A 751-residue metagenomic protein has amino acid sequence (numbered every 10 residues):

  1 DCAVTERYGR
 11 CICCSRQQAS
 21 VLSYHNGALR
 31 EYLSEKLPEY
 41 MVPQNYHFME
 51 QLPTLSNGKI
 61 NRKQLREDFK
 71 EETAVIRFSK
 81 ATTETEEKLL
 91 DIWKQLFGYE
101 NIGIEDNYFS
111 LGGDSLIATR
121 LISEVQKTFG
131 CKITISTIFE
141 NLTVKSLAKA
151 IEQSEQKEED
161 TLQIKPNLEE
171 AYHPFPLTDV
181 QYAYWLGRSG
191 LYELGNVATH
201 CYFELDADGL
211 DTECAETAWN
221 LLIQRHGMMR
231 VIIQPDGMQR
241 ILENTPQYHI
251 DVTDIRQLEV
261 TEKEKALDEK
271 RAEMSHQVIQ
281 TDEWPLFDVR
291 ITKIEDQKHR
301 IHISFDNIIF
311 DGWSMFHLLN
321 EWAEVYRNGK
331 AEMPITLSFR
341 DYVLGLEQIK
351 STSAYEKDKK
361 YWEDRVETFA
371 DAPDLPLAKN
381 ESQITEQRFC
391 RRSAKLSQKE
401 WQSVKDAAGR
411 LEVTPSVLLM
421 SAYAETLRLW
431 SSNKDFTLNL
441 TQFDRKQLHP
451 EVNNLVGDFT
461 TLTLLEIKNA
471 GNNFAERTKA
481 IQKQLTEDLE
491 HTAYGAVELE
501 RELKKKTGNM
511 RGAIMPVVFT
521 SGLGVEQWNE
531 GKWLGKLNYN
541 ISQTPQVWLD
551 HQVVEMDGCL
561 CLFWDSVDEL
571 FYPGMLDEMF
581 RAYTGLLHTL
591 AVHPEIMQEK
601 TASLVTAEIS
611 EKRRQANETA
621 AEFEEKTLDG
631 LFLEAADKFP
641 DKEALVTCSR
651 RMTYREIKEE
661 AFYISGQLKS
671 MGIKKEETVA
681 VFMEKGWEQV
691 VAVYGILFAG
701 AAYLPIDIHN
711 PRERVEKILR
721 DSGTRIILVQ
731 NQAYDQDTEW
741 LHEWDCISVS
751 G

Functional and structural regions predicted by a protein language model:
D1-R66, E71-D341, K360, L377 (+8 more regions): Carrier-protein-dependent adenylate-forming modules in NRPS/ANL systems
Y40-V42, G190-T199, G227-M228, E283 (+9 more regions): His-Asp-centered acyl/peptidyl-transfer active-site segments
Q51-T54, G237-M238, E295-D296, N380-E381 (+4 more regions): Short, internal active-site loops enriched in acidic
A74-V75, G345, Q387-C390: Extracytoplasmic loops and strand-loop junctions of Gram-negative outer membrane beta-barrel proteins
K94, G98, G187-N196, I241 (+4 more regions): Flexible, P/S/T/G-rich "lid" or insertion loops adjacent to the active sites of thioester-utilizing
E269-S275, D374, G531-L537: Short Pro/Gly-enriched beta-strand edge/turn motifs at strand-loop
K536-D557: Low-complexity, glycine/alanine/valine/leucine- and proline-rich hydrophobic stretches
